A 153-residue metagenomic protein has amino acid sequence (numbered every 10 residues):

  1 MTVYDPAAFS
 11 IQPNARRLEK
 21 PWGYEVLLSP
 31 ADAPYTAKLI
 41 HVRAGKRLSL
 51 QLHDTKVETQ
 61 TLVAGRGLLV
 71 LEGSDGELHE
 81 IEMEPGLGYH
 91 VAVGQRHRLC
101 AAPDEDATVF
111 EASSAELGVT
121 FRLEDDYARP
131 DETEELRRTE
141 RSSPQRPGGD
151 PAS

Functional and structural regions predicted by a protein language model:
M1-K38, R47-S49, I81, E124-S153: A short, N-terminal "cap"/entry segment at the start of jelly-roll beta-barrel domains of the cupin/DSBH fold
A37-H41, T59, E80, G88-H90: Conserved hydrophobic/aromatic beta-strand scaffold that supports enzyme active sites
T55-S74: Glycine- and acidic-residue-biased ligand/ion/polar-headgroup-sensing regions
T59-T61, H90, D104-D125: A short hydrophobic beta-strand segment most commonly corresponding to one strand of the jelly-roll/cupin
R66-L68, R96, D106: Structural motif
G73-R96: Short acidic-glycine-tyrosine-enriched beta hairpin
L99-P103: Asparagine-centered strand-capping/turn motif at beta-strand->loop junctions
